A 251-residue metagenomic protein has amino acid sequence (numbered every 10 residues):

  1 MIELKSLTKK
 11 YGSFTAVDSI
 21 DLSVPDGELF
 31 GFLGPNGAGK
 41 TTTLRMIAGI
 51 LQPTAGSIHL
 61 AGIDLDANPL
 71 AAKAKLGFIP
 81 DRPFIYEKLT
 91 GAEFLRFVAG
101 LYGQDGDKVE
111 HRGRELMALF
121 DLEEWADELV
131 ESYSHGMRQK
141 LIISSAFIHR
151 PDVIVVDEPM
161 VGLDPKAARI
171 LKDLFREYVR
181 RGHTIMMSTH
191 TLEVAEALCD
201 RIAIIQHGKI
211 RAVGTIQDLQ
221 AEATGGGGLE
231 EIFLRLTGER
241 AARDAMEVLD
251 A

Functional and structural regions predicted by a protein language model:
G56-A67, A71-A72: Conserved ABC transporter NBD signature motif
R96, G100, D107-W125: Conserved ABC ATPase "signature" region
I154-E158: Catalytic Walker B motif of ABC-type/P-loop ATPase nucleotide-binding domains
A168-R181: Helical segment within the ABC ATPase nucleotide-binding domain
A195-A197: A short, surface-exposed alpha-helical micro-motif characterized by mixed small hydrophobic and charged/polar residues
V213-G214: ABC ATPase "signature
